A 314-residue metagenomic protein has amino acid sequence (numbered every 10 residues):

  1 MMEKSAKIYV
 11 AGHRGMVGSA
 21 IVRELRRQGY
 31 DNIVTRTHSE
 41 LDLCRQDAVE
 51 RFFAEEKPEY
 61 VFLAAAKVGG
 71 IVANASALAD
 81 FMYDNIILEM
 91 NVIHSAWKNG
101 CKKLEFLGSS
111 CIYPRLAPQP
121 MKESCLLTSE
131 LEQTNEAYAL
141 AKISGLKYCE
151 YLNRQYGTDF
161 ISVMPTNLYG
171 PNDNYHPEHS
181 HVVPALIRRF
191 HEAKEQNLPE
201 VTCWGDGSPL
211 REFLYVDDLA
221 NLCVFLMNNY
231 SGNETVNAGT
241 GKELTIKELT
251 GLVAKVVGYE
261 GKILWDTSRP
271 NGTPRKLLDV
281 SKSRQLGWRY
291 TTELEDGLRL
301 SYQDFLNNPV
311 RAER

Functional and structural regions predicted by a protein language model:
K4, M90-N135: Conserved Rossmann-fold NAD(P)-dependent oxidoreductase catalytic core, especially the SDR/UDP-sugar
A11, R36, V61-K67, L104-S110 (+1 more regions): SDR active-site strand-loop-helix element
A11-M16, A20-Q28, E192-R314: C-terminal substrate-binding subdomain of Rossmann-fold SDR/epimerase-dehydratase oxidoreductases
R26-R51: Adenosine-cofactor binding site in Rossmann-like domains, unifying the SAM/SAH pocket of S-adenosylmethionine-dependent
Q46-I86, S95-K98: NAD(P)H-binding glycine-rich loop region in Rossmannoid oxidoreductase-like domains and their noncatalytic homologs
M82, I86, T134-L146, H176-P184 (+2 more regions): Short-chain dehydrogenase/reductase
I112-P114, A137, I161-A185, P209-L210: Flexible, glycine-rich beta-alpha linker
Q133-T166, A185-E195: Active-site Tyr-X1-5-Lys
